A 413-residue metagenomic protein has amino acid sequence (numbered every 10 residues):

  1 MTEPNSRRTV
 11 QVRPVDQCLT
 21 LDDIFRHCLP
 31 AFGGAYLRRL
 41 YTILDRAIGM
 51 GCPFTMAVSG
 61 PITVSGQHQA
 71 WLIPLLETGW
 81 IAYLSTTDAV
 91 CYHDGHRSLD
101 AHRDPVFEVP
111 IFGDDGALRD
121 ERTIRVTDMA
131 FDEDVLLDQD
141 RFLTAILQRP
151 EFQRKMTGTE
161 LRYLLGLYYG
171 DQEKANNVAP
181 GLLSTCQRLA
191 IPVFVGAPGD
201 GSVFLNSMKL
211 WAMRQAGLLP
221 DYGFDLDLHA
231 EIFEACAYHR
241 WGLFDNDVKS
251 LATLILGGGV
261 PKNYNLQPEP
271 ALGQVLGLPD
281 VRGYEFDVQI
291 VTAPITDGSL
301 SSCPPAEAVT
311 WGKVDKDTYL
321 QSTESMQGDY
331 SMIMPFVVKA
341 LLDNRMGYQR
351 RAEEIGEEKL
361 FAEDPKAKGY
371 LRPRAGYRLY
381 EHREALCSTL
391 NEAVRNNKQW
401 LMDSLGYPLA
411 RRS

Functional and structural regions predicted by a protein language model:
M1-Y41, D45-I48: N-terminal glycine-rich anion-binding loop in soluble enzyme alpha/beta folds
T2-R7, A35, S250, Q274-S413: C-terminal functional extensions of proteins
L40-F54, T185-L189, Y238-S250: Glycine-rich phosphate/diphosphate-binding loops that line cofactor/substrate pockets in enzymes
F54-T63, L84, F194-P198, L219-L300: Glycine-rich anion-binding loop/nest that anchors nucleotide
G66-A70, G95-A101, L205-K209, N265-P268 (+1 more regions): Short acidic, glycine/serine/threonine-rich loops at helix termini
H68, L72-R141: A generic, well-ordered mixed alpha/beta core segment in the N-terminal half of proteins
V90-D94, G201, P294-D297: Short gly/pro/ser/thr-enriched loop/turn and capping motifs at secondary-structure boundaries
D114-S202: Ligand-binding beta-strand-loop-alpha-helix segment within the catalytic cores of soluble metabolic enzymes
